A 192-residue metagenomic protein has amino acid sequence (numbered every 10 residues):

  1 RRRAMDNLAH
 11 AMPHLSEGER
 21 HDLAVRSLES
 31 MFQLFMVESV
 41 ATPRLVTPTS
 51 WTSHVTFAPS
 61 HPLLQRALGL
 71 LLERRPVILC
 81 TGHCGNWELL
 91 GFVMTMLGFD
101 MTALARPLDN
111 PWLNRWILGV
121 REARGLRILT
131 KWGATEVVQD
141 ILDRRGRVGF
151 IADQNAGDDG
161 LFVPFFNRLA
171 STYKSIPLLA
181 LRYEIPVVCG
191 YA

Functional and structural regions predicted by a protein language model:
R1-T81, N114-G119, A123-G125: Membrane-anchoring hydrophobic helices of lipid-metabolizing enzymes
G18-E19, L104, K131, G190: Residue-level detector of family-conserved "landmark" positions at structurally sensitive sites
P43, R75-W132, N155-A170: Catalytic core of membrane glycerolipid acyltransferases/transacylases, capturing the structured, soluble-facing
S60-L64, L113, K131-T135, T172-Y173: Amphipathic coiled-coil/heptad-repeat helices and related helical stalk/stem segments that mediate oligomerization
L64-L68, G91, I117-L118, V138-Q139 (+1 more regions): Short amphipathic alpha-helical segments and helix-helix/interface helices
L71, T95, E122, L142 (+1 more regions): Anion (oxyanion) recognition and catalysis
F99, G133-A192: Membrane-associated lipid acylation/remodeling enzymes share a hydrophobic transmembrane-juxtamembrane segment
